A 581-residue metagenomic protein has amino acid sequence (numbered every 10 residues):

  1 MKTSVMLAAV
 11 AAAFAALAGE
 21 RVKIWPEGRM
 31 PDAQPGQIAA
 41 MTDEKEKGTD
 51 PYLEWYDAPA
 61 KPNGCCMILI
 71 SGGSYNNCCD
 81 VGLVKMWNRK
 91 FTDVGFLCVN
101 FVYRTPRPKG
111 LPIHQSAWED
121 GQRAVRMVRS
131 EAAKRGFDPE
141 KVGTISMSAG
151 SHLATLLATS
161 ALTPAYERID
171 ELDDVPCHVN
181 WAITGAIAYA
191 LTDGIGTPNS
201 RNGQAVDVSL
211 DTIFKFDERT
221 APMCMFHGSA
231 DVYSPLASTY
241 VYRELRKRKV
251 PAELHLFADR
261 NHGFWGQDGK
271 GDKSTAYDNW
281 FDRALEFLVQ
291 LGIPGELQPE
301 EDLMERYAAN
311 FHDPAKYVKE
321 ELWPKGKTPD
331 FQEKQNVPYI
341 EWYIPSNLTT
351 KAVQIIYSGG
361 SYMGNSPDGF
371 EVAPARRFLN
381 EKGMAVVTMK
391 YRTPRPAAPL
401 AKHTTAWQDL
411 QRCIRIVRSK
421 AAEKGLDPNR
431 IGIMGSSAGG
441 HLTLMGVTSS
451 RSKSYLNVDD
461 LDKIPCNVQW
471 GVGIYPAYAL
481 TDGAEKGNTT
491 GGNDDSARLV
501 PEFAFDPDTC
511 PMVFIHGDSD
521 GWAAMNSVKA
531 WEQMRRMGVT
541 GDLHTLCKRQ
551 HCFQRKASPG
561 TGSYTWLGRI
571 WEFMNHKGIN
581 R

Functional and structural regions predicted by a protein language model:
G19-A60, D302-L348: N-terminal cap/lid segment of alpha/beta-hydrolase-fold proteins
N63-G72, K351-G360: Short beta-strand element of the alpha/beta-hydrolase
D80-V99, D368-V387: Short amphipathic alpha-helix adjacent to the substrate-entry channel of hydrolases
L111, T239-R306, V528-R581: C-terminal catalytic histidine-bearing segment of alpha/beta-hydrolase fold enzymes
P112-A133, N279-D282, A401-A422, G568-R569: Alpha/beta-hydrolase active-site loop
R123-S209, K215-E218, R412-S496: Primarily recognizes the serine-hydrolase "nucleophile elbow" in alpha/beta-hydrolase and SGNH/GDSL folds
R219, M225-H227, D508, F514-H516: Short beta-strand/loop motif that positions the catalytic acidic residue of the alpha/beta-hydrolase fold
V232-S238, G521-S527: Conserved alpha/beta-hydrolase "acid-adjacent" motif
